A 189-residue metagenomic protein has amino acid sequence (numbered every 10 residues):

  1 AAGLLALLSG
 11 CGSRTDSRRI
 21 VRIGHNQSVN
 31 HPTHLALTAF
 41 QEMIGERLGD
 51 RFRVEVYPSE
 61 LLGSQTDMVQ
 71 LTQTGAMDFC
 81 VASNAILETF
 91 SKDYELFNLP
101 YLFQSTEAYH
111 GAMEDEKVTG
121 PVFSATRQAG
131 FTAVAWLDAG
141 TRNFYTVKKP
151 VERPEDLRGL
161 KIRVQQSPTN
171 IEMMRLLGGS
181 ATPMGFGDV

Functional and structural regions predicted by a protein language model:
A1-I20: Short, low-complexity disordered leader/linker segments with a strong preference for bacterial N-terminal type II
R22-A39, S59-G63: Extracytoplasmic "Venus flytrap"
N30-E55, T169-E172: Short, polar/charged alpha-helical segment
Q41-E42, S83-T182: Contiguous mixed-secondary-structure segments that line small-molecule binding/active-site clefts of soluble domains
R47-L48, V56, A76, V81 (+2 more regions): Sec/Tat-exported extracytoplasmic proteins
G49-F52, M68-A82, K161-R163, G178-A181: Alpha-to-beta junction loops
V56-Q70, K149-P150, Q166-T169, A181-V189: Short helix-initiation/N-cap motifs at beta->coil->alpha
S59-F97: Internal catalytic or translocation cores that form aromatic/hydrophobic pockets or channels for amphipathic metabolites
